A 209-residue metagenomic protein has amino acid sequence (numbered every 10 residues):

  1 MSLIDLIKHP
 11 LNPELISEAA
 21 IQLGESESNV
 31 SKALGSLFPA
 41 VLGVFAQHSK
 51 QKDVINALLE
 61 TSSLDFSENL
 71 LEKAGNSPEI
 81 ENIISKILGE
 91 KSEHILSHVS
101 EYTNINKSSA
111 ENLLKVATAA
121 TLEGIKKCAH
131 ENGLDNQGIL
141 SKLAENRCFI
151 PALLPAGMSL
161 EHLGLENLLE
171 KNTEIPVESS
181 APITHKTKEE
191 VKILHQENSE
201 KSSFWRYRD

Functional and structural regions predicted by a protein language model:
M1-D209: A structural "flexibility-hinge" signal
